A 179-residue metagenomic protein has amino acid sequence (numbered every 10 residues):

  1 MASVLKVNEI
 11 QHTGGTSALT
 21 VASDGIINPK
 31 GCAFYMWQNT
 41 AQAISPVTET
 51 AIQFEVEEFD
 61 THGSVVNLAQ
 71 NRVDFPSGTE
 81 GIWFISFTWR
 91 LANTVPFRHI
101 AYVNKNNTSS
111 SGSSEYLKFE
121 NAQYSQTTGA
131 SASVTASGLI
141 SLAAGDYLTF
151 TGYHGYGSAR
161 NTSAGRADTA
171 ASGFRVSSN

Functional and structural regions predicted by a protein language model:
M1-T16, S177-N179: Short, intrinsically disordered N-terminal pre-domain segments
L5-K6, N106-S109: Flexible "stalk/tail and boundary" regions
T16, A22-F97, T108-S109, F119-S125 (+1 more regions): Terminal (often C-terminal
G81-L91, T135-A136, D146-H154: Extracellular beta-strand-rich recognition modules
I100-N104, T149: Beta-strand signatures of extracellular beta-sandwich domains
S111-A143: Glycine-rich strand-loop-strand elements at beta-sheet edges
